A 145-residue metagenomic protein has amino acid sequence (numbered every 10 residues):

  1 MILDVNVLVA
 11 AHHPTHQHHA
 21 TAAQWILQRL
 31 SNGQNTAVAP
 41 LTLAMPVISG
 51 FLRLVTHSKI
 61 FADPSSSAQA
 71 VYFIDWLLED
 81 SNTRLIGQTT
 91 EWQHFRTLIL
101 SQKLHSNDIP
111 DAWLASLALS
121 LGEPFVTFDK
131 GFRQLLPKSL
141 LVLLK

Functional and structural regions predicted by a protein language model:
M1-L43, V55-Y72: Short, well-structured N-terminal submotif of metal-dependent ribonuclease cores
D4, N107-D108, D129, L141-K145: Histidine- and aromatic-rich ligand-binding microenvironments
L30, L78, L119: Anion (oxyanion) recognition and catalysis
L43-S49, I109, W113: Aromatic- and histidine-enriched alpha-helix N-cap/loop-to-helix transition segments that scaffold the rims
V55-L85, T89-S101: Active-site-proximal, substrate-binding regions of enzyme catalytic domains and RNA-binding/basic surfaces
N82-V126: Active-site neighborhoods of divalent-metal-dependent phosphate/nucleic-acid chemistry enzymes
F132-S139: Short loop/helix-cap segments at secondary-structure boundaries that form the rim of catalytic
